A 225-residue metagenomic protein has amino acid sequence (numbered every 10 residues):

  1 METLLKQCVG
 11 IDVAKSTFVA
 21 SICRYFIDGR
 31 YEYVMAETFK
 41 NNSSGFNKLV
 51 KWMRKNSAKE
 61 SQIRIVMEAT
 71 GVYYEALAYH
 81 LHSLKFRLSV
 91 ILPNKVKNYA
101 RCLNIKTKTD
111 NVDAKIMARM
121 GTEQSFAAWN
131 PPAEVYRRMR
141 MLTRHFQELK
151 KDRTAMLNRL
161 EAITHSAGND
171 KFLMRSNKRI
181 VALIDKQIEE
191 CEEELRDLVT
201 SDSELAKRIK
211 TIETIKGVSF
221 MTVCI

Functional and structural regions predicted by a protein language model:
M1-I225: A detector of single, family-specific signature residues that are central to catalytic or substrate-handling motifs
